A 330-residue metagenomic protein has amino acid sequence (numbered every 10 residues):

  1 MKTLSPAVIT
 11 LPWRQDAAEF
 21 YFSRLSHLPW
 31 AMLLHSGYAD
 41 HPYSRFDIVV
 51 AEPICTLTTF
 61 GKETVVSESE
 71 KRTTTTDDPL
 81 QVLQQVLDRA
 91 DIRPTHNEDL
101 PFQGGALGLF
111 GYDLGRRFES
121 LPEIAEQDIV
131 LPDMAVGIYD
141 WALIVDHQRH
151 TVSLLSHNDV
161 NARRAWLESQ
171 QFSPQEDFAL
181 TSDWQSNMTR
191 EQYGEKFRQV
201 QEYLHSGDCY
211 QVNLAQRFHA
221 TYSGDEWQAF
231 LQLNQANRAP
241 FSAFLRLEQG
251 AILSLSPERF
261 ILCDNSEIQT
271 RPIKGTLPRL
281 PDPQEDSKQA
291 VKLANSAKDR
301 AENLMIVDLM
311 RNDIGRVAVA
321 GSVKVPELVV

Functional and structural regions predicted by a protein language model:
M1-V330: Extended alpha-helical targeting/anchoring segments, especially N-terminal organellar/secretory targeting helices
